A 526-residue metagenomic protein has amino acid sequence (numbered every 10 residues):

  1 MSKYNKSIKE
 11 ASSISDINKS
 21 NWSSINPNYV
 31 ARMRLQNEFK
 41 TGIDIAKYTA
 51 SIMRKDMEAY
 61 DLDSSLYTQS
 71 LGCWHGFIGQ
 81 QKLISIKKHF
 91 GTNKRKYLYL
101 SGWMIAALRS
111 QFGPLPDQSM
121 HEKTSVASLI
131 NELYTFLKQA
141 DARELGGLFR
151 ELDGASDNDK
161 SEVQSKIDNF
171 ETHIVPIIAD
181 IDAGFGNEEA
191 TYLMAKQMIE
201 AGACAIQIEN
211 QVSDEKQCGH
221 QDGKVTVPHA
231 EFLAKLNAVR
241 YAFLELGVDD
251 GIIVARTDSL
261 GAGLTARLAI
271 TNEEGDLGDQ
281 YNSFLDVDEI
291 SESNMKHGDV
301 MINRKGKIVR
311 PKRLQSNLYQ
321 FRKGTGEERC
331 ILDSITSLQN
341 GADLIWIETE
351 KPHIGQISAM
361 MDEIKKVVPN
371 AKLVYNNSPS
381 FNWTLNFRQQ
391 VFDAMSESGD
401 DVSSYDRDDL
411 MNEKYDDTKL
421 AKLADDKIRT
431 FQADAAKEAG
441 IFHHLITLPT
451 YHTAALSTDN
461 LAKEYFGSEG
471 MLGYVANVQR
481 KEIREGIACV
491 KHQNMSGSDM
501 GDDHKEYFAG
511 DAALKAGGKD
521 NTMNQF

Functional and structural regions predicted by a protein language model:
N5-A439, L445, E469, A509-F526: Alpha/beta enzyme core
G355, A455-L456: Extracytoplasmic/secreted cell-surface and envelope-processing proteins
T384, H452-T453: A SIS-like phosphosugar-recognition module
I446-Y451: Short acidic/histidine-rich active-site segments
L456-S457, E469, D503: Gly/Ser/Thr/Ala-enriched C-terminal appendages of enzymes
F466-L472, I483: Mixed-charge (polyampholyte) low-complexity IDRs
A476-F526: C-terminal functional modules
